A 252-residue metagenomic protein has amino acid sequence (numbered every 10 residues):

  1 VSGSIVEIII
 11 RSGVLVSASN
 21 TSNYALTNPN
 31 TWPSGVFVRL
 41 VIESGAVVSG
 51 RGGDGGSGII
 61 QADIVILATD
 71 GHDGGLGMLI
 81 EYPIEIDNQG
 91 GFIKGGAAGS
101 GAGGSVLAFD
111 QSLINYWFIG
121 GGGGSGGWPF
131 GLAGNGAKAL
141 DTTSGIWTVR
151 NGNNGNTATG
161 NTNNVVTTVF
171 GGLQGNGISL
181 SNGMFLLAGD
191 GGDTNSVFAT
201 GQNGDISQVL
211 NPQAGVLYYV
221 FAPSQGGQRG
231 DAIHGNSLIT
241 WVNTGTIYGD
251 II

Functional and structural regions predicted by a protein language model:
V1-I252: Glycine-centric low-complexity repeats
